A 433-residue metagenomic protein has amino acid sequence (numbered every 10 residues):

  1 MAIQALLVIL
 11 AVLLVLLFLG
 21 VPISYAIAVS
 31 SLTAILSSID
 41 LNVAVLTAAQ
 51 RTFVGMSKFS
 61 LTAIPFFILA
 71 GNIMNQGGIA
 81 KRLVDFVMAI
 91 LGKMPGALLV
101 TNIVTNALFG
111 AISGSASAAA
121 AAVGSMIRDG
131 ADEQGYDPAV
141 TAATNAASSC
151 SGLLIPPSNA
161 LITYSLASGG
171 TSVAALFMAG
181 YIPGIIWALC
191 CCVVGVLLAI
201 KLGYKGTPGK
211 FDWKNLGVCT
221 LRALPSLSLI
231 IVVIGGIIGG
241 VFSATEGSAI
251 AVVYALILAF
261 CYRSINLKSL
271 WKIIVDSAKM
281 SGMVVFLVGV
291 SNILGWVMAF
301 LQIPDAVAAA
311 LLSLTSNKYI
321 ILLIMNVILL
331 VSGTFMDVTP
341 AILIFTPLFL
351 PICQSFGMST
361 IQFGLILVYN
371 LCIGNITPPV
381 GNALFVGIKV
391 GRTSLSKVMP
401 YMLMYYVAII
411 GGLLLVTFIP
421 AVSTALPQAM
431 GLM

Functional and structural regions predicted by a protein language model:
M1-M433: Alpha-helical transmembrane segments of multi-pass membrane transport proteins
